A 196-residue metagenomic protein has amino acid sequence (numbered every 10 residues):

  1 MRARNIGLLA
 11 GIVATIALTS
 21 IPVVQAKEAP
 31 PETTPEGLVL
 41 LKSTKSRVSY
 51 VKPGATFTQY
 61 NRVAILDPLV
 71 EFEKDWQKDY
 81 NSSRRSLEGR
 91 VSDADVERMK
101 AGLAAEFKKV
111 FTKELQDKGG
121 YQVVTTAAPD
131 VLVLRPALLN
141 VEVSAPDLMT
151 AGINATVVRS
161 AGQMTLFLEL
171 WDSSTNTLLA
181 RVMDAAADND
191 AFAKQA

Functional and structural regions predicted by a protein language model:
M1-A10: Bacterial N-terminal signal peptides that target proteins for export
I16-Q25: C-terminal segment of classical bacterial N-terminal signal peptides
V24-A105: A structural "domain/chain start" motif
A26-K52, Q163, S174-A196: C-terminal/domain-edge helix-coil "capping" segments
P68-V70, A128-P129, A137, M183: Short, well-ordered beta-to-alpha junction loops that form the rim of enzyme active sites and present histidine/acidic
K100, A104, K108-T112, L138: Extracytoplasmic/secreted envelope proteins and their assembly/folding machinery, especially bacterial periplasmic
K113, D117-T177, D188-Q195: Surface-exposed short loop/turn segments
